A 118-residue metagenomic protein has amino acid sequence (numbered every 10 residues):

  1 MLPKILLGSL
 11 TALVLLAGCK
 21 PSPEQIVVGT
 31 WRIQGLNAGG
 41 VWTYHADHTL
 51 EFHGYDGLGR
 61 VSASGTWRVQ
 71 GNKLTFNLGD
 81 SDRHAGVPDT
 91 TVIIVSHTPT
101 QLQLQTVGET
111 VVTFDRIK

Functional and structural regions predicted by a protein language model:
M1-L7: Bacterial N-terminal signal peptides that target proteins for export
L10, A17-K118: Lipid interaction determinants
